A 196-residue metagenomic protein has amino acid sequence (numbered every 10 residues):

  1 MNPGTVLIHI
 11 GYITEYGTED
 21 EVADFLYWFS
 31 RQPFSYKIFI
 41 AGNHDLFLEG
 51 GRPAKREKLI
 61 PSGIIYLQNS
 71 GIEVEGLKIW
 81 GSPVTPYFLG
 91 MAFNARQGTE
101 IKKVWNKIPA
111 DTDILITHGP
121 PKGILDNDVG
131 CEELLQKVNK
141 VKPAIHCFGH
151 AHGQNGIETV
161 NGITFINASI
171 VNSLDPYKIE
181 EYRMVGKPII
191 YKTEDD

Functional and structural regions predicted by a protein language model:
M1-V74: Core catalytic region of metal-dependent phosphoesterases/phosphodiesterases, especially metallo-beta-lactamase-like
P3, A110-D111, K142: Alpha-helix C-terminal capping/helix-to-coil transition sites in glycosyltransferase folds
I8-I10, G76-T85, D113-H118, T164-S169: Active-site-proximal beta-strand elements of phosphoester/diester hydrolases
G11-Y12, K37, G42, Y66 (+5 more regions): Divalent metal-coordination and catalytic microenvironments
Y12-I13, N43-D45, S70-G71, S82-P86 (+3 more regions): Active-site metal-binding loops of divalent metal-dependent hydrolases
G17-A23, G90-M91, D126-N127: Active-site-adjacent loop/helix micro-motif of nuclease/hydrolase catalytic cores
S35-I38, K58, K122-D196: Conserved beta-sheet core of the metallophosphoesterase superfamily
E75-T112, N127-Q136: Binuclear metal-dependent hydrolase catalytic cores centered on His/Asp/Glu-rich metal-binding motifs
